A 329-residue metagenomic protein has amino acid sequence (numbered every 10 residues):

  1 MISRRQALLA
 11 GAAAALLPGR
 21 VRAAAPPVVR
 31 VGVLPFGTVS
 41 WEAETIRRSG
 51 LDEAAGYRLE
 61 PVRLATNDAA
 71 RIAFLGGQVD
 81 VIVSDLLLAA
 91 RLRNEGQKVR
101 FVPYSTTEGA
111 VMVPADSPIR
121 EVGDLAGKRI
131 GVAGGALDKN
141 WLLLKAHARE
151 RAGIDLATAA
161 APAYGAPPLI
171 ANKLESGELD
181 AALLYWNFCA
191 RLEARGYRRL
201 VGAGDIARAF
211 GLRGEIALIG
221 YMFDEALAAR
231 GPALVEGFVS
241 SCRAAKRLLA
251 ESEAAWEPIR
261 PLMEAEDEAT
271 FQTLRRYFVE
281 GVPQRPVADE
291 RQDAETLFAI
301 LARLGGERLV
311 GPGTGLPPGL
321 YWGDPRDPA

Functional and structural regions predicted by a protein language model:
M1-I2: Secretory targeting signals
Q6-A23: N-terminal export signals
A24-D155, A161-Y164, D180-W186, A203: Short, glycine-/small- and polar/acidic-enriched structural segments that line small-molecule recognition paths
G50, Q78, V83, R93 (+7 more regions): Sec/Tat-exported extracytoplasmic proteins
E53-A54, G204-G214, E280-E290: Short, solvent-exposed loop/beta-turn-alpha elements that line the ligand-binding surface or hinge of extracytoplasmic
L87, P168-R260: Pocket-lining segment of extracytoplasmic ligand-binding domains
A229-G305: Secondary-structure end/capping motifs
E295-A329: Conserved C-terminal helix/tail region of periplasmic/extracytoplasmic solute-binding proteins
